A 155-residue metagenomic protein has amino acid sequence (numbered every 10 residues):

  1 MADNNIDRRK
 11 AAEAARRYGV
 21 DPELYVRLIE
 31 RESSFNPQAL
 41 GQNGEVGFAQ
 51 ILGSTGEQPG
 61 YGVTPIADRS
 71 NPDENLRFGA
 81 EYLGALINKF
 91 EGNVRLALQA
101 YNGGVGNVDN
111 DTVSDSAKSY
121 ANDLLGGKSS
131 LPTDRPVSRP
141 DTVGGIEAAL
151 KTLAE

Functional and structural regions predicted by a protein language model:
M1-D3, R9, E13-R16, S119-E155: Generic secondary-structure boundary/helix-capping signal that prefers small or acidic residues at the starts/ends
M1-F35, D73-L76, A80: Export/targeting segments at the very N-terminus of extracytoplasmic proteins
E23-V26, Q38-L40, A67, E91-A100: Surface-exposed patches in mature extracellular/periplasmic domains of secreted proteins
R27, R31-S34, I51-E57, Y61 (+1 more regions): Glycine-rich, acidic and aromatic/proline-enriched surface loops and short helix-turn segments that act as binding
S33-L40, L86, G104-D111: Secretory-pathway/luminal and periplasmic proteins that interact with or process carbohydrate-rich
Q42-V63, F78-L83, Q99, S119-G127: Substrate-binding/active-site groove segments that recognize and process beta-1,4-linked N-acetyl-hexosamine
T64-N75: A short, structured beta-strand-centered segment in the mid-to-C-terminal lobe of catalytic cores from group-transfer
G92-R139: Catalytic and substrate-binding regions of cell-wall glycan-acting enzymes that process beta-1,4-linked
